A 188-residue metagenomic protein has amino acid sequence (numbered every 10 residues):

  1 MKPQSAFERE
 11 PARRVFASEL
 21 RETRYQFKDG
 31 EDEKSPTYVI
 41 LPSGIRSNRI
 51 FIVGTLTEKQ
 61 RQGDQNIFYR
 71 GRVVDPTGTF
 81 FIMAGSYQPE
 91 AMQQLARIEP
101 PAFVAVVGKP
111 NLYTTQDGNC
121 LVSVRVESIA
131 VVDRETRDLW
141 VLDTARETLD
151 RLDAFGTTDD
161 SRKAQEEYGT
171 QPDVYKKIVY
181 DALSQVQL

Functional and structural regions predicted by a protein language model:
M1-P42, R162-L188: OB/S1-fold single-stranded nucleic-acid-binding modules and their adjacent gly/ser/pro-rich low-complexity linkers
I40, K59-R61, M92-L95, Y113: Catalytic micro-motifs at enzyme active sites that drive phosphoryl/nucleotidyl and oxygen chemistry
I45, Q88-V107: Short nucleic-acid-contacting surface segments enriched for D/E, G, S/T with interspersed K/R
S47-Q65: Structural detector for short beta-strands of small beta-barrel domains
S47-R49, N66-F68, F103, N119-L121: A general secondary-structure signal for short beta-strands and their flanking turns/coil in non-transmembrane regions
T55, K109-P110: Short, surface-exposed secondary-structure boundary micro-motifs
R61-Q88, V132: OB-fold (S1/OB) nucleic-acid-binding surfaces
R97-F103, K109, Q116-L188: Extended, charge-rich, solvent-exposed interface segments
